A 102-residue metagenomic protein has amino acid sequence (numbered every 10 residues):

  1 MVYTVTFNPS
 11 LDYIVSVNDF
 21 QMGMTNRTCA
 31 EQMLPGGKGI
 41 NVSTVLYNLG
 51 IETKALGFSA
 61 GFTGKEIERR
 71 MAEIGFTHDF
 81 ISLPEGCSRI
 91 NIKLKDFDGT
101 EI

Functional and structural regions predicted by a protein language model:
M1-G23: Positively charged, low-complexity intrinsically disordered leader regions
V5, L56-F58, K95: Short hydrophobic segments within beta-strands
P9-L11, A60-T63, F97-G99: Short, glycine/serine-rich, charged loops/turns that create anion-binding and catalytic segments at active sites
Q21-M22, M71-I74, F97-G99: Short, hinge-like loop/turn segments at secondary-structure boundaries
G23-C29, E101-I102: Generic N-terminal amphipathic, Lys/Arg-enriched alpha-helix
R27-S88: Substrate-binding N-lobe of the ribokinase-like
L83, L94-I102: Conserved phosphate-binding/catalytic loop of the ribokinase/pfkB sugar-kinase fold
I90-I92: Ordered, amphipathic secondary-structure segments that act as subunit-interaction surfaces in large macromolecular
